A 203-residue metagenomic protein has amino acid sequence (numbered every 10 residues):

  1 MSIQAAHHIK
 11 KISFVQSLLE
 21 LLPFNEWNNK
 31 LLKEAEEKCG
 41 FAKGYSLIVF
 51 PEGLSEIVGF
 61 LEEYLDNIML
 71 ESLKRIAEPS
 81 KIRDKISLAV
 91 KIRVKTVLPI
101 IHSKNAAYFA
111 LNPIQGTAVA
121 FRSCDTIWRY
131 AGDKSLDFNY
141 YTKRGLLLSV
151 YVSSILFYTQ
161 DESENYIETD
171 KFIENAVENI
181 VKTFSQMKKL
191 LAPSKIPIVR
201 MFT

Functional and structural regions predicted by a protein language model:
S2, H7-K43, E52-G59, E63: Short, amphipathic alpha-helix enriched in basic
H8, E71-S103: Hydrophobic alpha-helical connector segments
E26, K30-L31, A35, C39-G40 (+5 more regions): Preference for well-ordered, secondary-structure-rich cores of eukaryotic proteins
I82-T96, V119, S123-Y130, A176: C-terminal ligand-sensing/allosteric alpha-helical core of TetR-family HTH transcriptional regulators
I92-I114, A118-F121: Amphipathic alpha-helical segments used for helix-helix packing
N112-D133, R144-L148: Amphipathic alpha-helical packing segments from all-alpha helical-bundle domains
D133-A192: Hydrophobic/aromatic-rich alpha-helical bundle segments in the mid-to-C-terminal region
